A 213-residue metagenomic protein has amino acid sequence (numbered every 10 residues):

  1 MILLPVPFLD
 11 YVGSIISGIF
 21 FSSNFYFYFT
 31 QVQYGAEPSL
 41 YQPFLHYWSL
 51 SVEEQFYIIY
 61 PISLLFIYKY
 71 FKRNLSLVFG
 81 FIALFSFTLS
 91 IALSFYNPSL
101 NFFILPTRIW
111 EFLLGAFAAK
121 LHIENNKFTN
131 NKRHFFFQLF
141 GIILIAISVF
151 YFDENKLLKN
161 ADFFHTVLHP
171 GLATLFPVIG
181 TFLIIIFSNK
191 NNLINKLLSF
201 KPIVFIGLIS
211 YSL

Functional and structural regions predicted by a protein language model:
M1-L213: Membrane-interface helix/loop caps of multi-pass membrane proteins
